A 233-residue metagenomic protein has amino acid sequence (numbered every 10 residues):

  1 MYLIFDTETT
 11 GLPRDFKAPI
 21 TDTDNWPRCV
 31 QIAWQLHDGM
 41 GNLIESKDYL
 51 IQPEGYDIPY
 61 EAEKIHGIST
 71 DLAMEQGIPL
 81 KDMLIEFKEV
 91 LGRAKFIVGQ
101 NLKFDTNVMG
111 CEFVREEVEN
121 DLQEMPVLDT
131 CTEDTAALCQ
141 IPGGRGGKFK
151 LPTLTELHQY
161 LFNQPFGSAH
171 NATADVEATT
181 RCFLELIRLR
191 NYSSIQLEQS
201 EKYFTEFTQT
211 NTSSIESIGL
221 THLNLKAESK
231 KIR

Functional and structural regions predicted by a protein language model:
M1-L3: Extreme N-terminal starter segment of soluble prokaryotic enzymes
T7-D15, I20: Short acidic, Gly/Ser-rich segments with clustered Asp/Glu that frequently serve as metal-coordination loops in enzyme
E8, T23, E112: Acidic-residue sensor for enzyme active/binding pockets
D15, W26-I68, K88-I232: Metal-dependent phosphoesterase core characteristic of DEDDh/y 3'-5' exonuclease domains
I20-W26: Short consensus segments that form the blades of beta-propeller domains, in both extracellular/periplasmic
E63-E86: Metal-dependent phosphoesterase signature
